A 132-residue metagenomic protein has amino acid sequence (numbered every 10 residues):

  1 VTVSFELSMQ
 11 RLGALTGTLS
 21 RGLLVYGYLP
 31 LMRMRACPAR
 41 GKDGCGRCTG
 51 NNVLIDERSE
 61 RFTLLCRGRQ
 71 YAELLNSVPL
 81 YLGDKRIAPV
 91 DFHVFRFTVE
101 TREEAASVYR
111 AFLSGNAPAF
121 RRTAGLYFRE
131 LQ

Functional and structural regions predicted by a protein language model:
T2-Q132: Active-site pocket-lining/capping segments in soluble small-molecule metabolic enzymes
